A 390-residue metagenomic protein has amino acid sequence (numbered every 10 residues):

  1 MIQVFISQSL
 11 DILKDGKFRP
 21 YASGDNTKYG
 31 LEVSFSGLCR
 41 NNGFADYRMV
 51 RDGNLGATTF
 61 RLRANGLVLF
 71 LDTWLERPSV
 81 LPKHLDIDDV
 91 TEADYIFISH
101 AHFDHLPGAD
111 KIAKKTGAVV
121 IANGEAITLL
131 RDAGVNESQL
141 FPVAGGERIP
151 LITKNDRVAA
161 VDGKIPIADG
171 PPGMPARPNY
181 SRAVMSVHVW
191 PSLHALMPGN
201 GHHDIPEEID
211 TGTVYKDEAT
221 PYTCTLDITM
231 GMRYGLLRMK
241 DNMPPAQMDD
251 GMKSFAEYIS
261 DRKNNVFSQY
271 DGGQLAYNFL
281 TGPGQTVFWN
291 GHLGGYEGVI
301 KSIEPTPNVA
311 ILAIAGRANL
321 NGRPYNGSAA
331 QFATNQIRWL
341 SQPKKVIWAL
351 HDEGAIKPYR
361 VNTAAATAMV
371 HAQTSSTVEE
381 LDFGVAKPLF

Functional and structural regions predicted by a protein language model:
F18-A45, T59-H102, P107-K114, E137 (+5 more regions): Pre-active-site segment of Zn-dependent metallo-hydrolases
F44-V50, R63-L69, L151-K154, A159-V187 (+1 more regions): Beta-strand-turn-beta hairpins that frame and shape the catalytic cleft of phosphate-ester-processing enzymes
F70-W74, E92-A101, I121-G124, V287-G294 (+5 more regions): Active-site neighborhood of phospho(di)ester-bond hydrolases with catalytic His/Asp-centered motifs
P78, H102-L106, I127-L130, E147-P150 (+4 more regions): Active-site environment of divalent metal-dependent phosphoester hydrolases
H84-P172, R177, S186, P191-N200: Active-site HxH/HxHxD metal-binding segment of metal-dependent hydrolases
I127-R177, K301, A330-F390: Binuclear metal-ion centers of metallo-dependent hydrolases, dominated by the metallo-beta-lactamase
A159-P175, W190-L193, M230-G231, G235-M239 (+3 more regions): Active-site catalytic loop in hydrolytic enzyme cores
E257-G327, G384-F390: Mobile, glycine- and charge-enriched loop segments and immediately flanking short secondary-structure elements within
